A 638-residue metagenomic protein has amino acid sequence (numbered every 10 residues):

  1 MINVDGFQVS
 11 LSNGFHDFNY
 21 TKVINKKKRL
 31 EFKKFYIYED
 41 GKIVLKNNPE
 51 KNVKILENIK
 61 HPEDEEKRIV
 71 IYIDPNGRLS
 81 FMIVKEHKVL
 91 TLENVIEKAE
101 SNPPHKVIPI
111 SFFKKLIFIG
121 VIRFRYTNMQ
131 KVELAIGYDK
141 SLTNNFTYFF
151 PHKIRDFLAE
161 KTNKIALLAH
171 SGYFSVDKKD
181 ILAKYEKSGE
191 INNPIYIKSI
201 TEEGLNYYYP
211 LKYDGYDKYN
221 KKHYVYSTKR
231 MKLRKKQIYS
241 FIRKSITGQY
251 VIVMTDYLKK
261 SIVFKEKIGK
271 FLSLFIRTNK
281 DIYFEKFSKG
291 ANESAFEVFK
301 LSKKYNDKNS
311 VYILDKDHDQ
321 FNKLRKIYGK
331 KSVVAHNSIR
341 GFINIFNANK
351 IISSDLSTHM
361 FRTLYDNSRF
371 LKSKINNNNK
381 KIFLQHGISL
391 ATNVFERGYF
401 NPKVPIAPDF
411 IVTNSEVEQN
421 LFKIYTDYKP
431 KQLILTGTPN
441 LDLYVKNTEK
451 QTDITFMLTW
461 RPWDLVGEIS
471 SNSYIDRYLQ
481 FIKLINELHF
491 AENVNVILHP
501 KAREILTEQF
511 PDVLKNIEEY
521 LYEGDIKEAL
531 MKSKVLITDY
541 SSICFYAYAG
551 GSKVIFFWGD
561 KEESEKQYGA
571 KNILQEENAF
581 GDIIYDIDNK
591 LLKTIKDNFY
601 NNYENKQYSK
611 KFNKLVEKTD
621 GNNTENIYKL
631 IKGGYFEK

Functional and structural regions predicted by a protein language model:
M1-N279, H359: Basic, ligand-binding patches in group-transfer machinery, especially extracytoplasmic/periplasmic segments
F113-K115, K270-Y283, N306-K308, N378-N379 (+1 more regions): A short, charged/proline- and glycine-enriched loop that marks the coil->beta-strand transition at the N-terminal
F118-I119, Y148-F149, L158-K161, L167-A169 (+2 more regions): Active-site and donor-binding regions of nucleotide-sugar-utilizing enzymes
A291-N306, L433, P439-F510, I584-I587 (+2 more regions): Conserved catalytic-core segment of nucleotide-activated headgroup transferases in glycan assembly
V334-N344, P500-F545, G550: Donor nucleotide-activated moiety binding/catalytic core segment of transferases that use nucleotide-activated donors
T363-H386, N472-F481, G551-E563: A short, gly/pro- and small-residue-rich
P430, E508-D512, S542-V616: Catalytic binding pocket for nucleotide-activated donors in carbohydrate/polymer assembly enzymes
T619-K638: C-terminal alpha-helical cap of glycosyltransferases
